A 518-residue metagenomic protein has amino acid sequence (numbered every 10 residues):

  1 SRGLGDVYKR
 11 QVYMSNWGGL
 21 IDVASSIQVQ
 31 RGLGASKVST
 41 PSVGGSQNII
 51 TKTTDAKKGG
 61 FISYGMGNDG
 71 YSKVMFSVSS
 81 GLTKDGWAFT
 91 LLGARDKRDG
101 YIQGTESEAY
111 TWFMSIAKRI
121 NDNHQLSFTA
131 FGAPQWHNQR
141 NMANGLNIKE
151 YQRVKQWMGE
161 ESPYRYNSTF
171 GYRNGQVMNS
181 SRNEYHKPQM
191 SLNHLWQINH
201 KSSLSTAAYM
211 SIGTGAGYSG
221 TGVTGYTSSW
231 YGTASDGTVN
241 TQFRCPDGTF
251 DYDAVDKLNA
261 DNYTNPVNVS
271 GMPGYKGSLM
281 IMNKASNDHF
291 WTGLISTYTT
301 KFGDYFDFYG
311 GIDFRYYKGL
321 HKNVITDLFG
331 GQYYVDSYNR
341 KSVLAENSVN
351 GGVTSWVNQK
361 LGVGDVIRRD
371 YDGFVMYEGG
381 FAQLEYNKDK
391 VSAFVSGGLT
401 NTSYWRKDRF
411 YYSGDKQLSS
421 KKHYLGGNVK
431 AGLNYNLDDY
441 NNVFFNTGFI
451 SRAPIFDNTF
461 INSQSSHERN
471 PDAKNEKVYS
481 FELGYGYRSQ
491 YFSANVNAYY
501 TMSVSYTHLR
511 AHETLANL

Functional and structural regions predicted by a protein language model:
G3-Q11, T507-A516: Conserved small/polar residues in nucleotide/adenosyl-binding loops
D6-R31, I50: Short acidic/polar hinge/loop motifs at secondary-structure boundaries that mediate gating or recognition
G59, M66-K97, I102-R140, M190-I198 (+1 more regions): Transmembrane beta-barrel wall of Gram-negative outer-membrane proteins
Y64-G70, L82, R95-D99, G132-W136 (+8 more regions): Transmembrane beta-strands of outer-membrane beta-barrel pores
A117, Q125-S191, Y218-N283, S348-L361: Acidic/polar loop-and-plug regions of large Gram-negative outer-membrane beta-barrel proteins
N174-S219, S278-D313, K318-H321, G364-N387 (+7 more regions): Outer-membrane beta-barrel transmembrane strands
I281, D307-D438: Signature of Gram-negative outer-membrane beta-barrel scaffolds
V357, S403-F410, K421, Y435-S480 (+2 more regions): Surface-exposed extracellular loop regions of Gram-negative outer-membrane beta-barrel proteins, predominantly
